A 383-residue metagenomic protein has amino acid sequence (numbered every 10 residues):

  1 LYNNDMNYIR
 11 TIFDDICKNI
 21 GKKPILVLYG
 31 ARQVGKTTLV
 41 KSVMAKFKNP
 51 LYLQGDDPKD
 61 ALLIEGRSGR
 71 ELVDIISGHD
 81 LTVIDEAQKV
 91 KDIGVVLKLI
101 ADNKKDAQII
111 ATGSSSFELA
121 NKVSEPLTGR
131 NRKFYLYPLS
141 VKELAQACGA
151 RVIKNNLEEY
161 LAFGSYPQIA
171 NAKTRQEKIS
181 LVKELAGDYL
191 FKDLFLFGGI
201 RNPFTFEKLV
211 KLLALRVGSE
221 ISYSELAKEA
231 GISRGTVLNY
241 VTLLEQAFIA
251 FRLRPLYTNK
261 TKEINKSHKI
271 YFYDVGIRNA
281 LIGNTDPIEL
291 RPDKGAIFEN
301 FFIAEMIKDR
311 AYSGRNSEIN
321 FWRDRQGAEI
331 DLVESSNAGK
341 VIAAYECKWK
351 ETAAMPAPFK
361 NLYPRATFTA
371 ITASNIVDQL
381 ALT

Functional and structural regions predicted by a protein language model:
L1-D5, Y137-A311: Interdomain hinge/linker elements that couple catalytic modules in large macromolecular machines
L1-N7, K18, K23-V27, A31 (+6 more regions): A cross-kingdom feature that marks ATP-driven nucleic-acid transaction machinery
N19, D74-S77, I100-A107, P126 (+1 more regions): Conserved catalytic network of the ASCE P-loop NTPase/AAA+ motor domain
L51-L81: Short glycine-rich substrate-engagement loop in P-loop NTPases that contacts/grips substrate
D57-K59, S114-L119, L139-K142, Y257 (+2 more regions): Conserved nucleotide-binding/hydrolysis micro-motifs of P-loop NTPases
I76-I93: Conserved P-loop NTPase "ATPase switch" module shared by AAA+ and STAND
G94-F117, S124-P126: Conserved catalytic/switch belt of AAA+ P-loop NTPases
F117-R132, C148: Short regulatory helix/loop adjacent to the ATP-binding pocket of P-loop NTPases
